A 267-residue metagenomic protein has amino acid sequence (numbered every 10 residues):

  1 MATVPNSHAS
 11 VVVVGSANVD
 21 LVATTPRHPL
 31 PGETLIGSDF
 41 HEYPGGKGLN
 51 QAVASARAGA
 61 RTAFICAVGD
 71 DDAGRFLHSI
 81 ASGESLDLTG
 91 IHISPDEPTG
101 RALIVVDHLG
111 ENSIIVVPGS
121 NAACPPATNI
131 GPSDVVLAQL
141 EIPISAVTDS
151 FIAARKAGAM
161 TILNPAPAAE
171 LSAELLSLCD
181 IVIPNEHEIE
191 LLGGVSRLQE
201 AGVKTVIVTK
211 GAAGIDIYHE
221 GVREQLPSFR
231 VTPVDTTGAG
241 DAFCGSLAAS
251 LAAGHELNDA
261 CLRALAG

Functional and structural regions predicted by a protein language model:
M1-A67, D72-F76, S82-G83, T232-V234: Glycine-rich phosphate/adenosyl-contacting loop at the front of the ribokinase-like
M1-V11, E170, R197-G267: Conserved phosphate-binding/catalytic region of the ribokinase-like
V14, D39-E42, I65-D70, L88-T99 (+3 more regions): Beta-strand->loop->alpha-helix junctions that form or flank phosphate-binding loops in nucleotide-handling enzymes
V53-R61, V106, S250-G254: Alpha-helix C-terminal capping segments
G83, G90-S94, A102-L140: Conserved phosphate-binding/catalytic loop of the ribokinase/pfkB sugar-kinase fold
I130-R197, T205, A212-I215: Conserved beta-alpha-beta core of the PfkB/ribokinase-like small-molecule kinase fold
